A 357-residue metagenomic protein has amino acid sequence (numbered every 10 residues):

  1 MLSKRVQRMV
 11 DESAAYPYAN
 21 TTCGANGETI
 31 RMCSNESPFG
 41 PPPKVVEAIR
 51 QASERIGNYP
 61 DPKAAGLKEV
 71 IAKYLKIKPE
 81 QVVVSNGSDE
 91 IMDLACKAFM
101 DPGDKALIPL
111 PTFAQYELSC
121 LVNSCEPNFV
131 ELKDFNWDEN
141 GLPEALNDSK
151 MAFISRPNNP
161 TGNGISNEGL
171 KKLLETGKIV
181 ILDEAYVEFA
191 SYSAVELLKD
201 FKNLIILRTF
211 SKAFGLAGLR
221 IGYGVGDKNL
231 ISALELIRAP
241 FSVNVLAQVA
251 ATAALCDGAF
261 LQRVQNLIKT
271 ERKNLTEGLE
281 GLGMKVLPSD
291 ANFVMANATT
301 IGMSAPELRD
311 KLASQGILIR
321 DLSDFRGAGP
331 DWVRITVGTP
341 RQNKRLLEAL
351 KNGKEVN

Functional and structural regions predicted by a protein language model:
M1-N58, D148: N-terminal "arm"/small-domain region of PLP-dependent enzymes with the aminotransferase-like
P60, A65-K105: Phosphate-binding glycine-rich loop
K63, N203-L287: PLP-dependent aminotransferase class I/II
A98-I154: PLP-dependent aminotransferase-like
K133-E188: Active-site phosphate-binding strand-loop segment of PLP-dependent enzymes
L282-Q315: Conserved PLP-binding catalytic core of the aspartate aminotransferase-like
S314-Q315, D324-N357: PLP-dependent enzyme catalytic core of the Aspartate aminotransferase-like
